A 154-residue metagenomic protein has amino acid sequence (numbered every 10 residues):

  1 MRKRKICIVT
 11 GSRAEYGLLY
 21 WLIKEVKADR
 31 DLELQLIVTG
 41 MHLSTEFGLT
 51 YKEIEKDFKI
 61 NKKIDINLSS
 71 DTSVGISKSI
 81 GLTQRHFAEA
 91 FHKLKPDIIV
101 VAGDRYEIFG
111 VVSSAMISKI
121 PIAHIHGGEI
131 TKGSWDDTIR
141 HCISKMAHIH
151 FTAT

Functional and structural regions predicted by a protein language model:
M1-H42: N-terminal subdomain of nucleotide-sugar transferases
K5, D97-I98: Structural motif
V9, H42-G48, M146-T154: A nucleotide-sugar donor-handling region in carbohydrate enzymes
V9, I37, V101-G103, I125: Structural motif
L32-S79, H86: Conserved nucleotide-sugar phosphate-binding/catalytic loop shared by glycosyltransferases and other
F91, K95-D97: Proline-aspartate-enriched helix->loop->beta-strand connector
V100-I117: An aromatic- and histidine-rich active-site surface loop
I120-T154: Active-site-proximal region of nucleotide-activated glycan assembly enzymes, centered on histidine/acidic-rich loops
